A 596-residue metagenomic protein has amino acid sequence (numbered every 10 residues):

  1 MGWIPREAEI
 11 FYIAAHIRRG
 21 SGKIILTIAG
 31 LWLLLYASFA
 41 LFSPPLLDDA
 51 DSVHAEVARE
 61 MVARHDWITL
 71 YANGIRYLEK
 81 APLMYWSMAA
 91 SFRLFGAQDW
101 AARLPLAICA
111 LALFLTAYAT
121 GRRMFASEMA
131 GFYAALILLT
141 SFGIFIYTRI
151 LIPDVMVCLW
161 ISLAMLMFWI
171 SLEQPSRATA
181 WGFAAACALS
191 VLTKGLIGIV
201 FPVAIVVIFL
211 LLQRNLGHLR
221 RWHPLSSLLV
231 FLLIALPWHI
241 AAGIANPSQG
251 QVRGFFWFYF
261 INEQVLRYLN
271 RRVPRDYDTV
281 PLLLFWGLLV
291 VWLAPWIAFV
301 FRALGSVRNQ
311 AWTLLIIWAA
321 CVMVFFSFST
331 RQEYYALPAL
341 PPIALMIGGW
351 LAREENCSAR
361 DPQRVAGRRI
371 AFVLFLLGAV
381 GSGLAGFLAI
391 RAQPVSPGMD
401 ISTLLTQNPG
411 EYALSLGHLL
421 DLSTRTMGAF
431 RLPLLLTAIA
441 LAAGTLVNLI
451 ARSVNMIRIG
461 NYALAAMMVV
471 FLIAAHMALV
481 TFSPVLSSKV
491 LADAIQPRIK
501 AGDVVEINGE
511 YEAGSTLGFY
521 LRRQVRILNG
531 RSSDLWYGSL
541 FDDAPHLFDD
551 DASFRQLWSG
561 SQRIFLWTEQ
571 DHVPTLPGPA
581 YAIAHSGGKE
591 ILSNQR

Functional and structural regions predicted by a protein language model:
W3-R364, L388-A392: Membrane-integral, polyisoprenol-dependent glycosyltransferases of the GT-C/oligosaccharyltransferase superfamily
W3-R6, I13-I17, W181, A185 (+1 more regions): Membrane-embedded architecture of ER/inner-membrane glycosylation machinery
